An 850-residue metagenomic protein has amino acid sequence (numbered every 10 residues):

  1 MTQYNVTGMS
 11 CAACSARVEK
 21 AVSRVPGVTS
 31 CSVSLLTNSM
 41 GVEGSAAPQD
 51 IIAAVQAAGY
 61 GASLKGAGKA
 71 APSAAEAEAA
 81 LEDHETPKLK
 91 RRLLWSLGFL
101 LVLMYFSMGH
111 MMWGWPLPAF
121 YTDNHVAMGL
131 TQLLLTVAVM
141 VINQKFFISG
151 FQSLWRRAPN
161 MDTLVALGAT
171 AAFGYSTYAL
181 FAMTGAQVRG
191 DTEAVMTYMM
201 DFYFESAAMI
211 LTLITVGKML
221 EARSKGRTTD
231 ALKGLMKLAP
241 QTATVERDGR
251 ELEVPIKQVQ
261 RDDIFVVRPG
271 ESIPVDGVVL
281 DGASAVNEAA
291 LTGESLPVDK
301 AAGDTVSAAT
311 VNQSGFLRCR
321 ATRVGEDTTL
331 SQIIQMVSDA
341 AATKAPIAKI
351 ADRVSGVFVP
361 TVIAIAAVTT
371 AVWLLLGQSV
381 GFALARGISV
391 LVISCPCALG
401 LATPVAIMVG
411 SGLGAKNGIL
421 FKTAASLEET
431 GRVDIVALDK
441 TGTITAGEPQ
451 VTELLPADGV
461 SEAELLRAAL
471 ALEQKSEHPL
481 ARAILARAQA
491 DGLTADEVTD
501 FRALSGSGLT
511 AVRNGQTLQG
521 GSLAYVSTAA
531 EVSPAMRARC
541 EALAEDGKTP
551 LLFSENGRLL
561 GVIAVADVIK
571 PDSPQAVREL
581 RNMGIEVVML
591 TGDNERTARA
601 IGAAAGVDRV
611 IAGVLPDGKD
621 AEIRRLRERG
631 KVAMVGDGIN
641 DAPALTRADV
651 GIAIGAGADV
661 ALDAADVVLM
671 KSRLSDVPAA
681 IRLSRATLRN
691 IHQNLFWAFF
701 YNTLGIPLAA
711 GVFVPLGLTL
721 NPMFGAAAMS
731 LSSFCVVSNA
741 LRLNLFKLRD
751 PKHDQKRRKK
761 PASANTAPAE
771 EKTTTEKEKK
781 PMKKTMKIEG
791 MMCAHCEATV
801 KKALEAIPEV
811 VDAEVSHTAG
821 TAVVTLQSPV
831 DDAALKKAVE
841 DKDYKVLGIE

Functional and structural regions predicted by a protein language model:
M1-A127, K225, R250-E251, S331 (+3 more regions): Flexible metal-binding regulatory segments at protein termini and peripheral loops
T2, M183-A186, T192-E193, A208-P269 (+7 more regions): Juxtamembrane coupling segments of multi-pass membrane pumps/enzymes
A16, T29, P269, V433 (+6 more regions): Conserved ATP-binding TGD loop and adjacent catalytic N/P-domain core of P-type ATPases
V25-E43, P48-Q49, F202, K233-D327 (+2 more regions): Conserved cytosolic catalytic loops of P-type ATPases
K88-T242, R353, P722, L748: Transmembrane helix-loop-helix hairpins at the membrane interface
M112-V126, W155, G174, L413 (+8 more regions): Membrane-embedded alpha-helical bundles of multi-pass transporters
L291, I350, A385, A398-L472 (+6 more regions): Conserved catalytic phosphorylation-site environment of P-type ATPases
V451, L455-I585, E595, V607-I623: P-type ATPase nucleotide-binding
